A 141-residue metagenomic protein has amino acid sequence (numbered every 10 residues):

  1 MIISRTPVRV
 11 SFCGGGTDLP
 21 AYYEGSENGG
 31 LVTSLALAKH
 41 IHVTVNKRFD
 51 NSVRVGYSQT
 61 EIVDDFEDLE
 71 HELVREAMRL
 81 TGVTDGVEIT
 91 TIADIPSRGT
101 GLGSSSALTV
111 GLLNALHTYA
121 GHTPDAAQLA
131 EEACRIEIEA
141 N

Functional and structural regions predicted by a protein language model:
M1-S104, N114-P124, R135: ATP-binding N-lobe of GHMP and related small-molecule kinases
P124-N141: Alpha/beta catalytic cores of group-transfer enzymes, especially the acyltransferase/condensing modules of polyketide
